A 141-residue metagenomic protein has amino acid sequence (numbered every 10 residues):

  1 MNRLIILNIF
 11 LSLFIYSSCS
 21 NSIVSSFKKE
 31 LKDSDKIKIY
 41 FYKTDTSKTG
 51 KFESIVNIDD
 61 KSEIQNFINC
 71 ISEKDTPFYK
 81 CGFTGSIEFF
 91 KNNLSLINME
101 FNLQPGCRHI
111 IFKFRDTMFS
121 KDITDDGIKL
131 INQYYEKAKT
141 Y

Functional and structural regions predicted by a protein language model:
M1-F27: Bacterial Sec-dependent N-terminal signal peptides
C19-Y141: Function-determining sites in protein domains
